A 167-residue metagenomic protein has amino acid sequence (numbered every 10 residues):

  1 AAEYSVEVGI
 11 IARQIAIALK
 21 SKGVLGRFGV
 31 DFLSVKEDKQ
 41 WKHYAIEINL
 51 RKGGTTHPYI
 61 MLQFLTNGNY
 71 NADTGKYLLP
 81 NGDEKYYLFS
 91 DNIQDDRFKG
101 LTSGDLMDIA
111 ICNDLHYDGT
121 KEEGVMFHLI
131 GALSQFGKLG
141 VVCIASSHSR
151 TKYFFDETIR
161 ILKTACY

Functional and structural regions predicted by a protein language model:
A1-Q40, L79-Y117: A long amphipathic alpha-helix within ATP-dependent nucleotide-binding catalytic cores
I11-A18, F64, E157-I161: Generic, well-ordered alpha-helical scaffold segments in large soluble proteins
L25, D38-H43, G54, S134-F136: Coil-to-beta-strand transition motifs
F32-K36, N49-K52, A145: Short, flexible loop/turn elements at secondary-structure junctions
A45-Y59: Glycine-rich phosphate/pyrophosphate-binding beta-alpha loops
T56-N69: A short alpha/beta connector and helix-capping loop motif
N67-Y167: Peripheral (often C-terminal) accessory segments that flank ATP-dependent C-N-forming ligase machineries
